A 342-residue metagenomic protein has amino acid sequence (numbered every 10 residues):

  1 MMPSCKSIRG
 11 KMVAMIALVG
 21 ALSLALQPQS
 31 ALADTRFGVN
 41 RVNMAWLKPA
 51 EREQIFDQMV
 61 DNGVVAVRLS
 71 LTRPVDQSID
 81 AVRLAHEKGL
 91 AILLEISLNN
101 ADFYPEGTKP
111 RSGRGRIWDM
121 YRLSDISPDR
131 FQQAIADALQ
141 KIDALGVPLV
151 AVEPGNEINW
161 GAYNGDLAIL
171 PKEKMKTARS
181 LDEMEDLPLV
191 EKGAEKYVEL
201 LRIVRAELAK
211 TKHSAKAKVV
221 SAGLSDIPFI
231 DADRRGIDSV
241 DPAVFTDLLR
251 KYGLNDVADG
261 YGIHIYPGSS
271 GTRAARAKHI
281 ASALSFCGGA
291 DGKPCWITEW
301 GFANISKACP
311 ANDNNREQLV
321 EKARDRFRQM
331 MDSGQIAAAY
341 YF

Functional and structural regions predicted by a protein language model:
V13-Q27: Bacterial N-terminal signal peptides
L32-S70: Boundary/entry segment of secreted carbohydrate-active catalytic domains
F37, P294-F342: Substrate-binding cleft of secreted/luminal carbohydrate-active enzymes
F37-R41, V67-L69, I92-I96, V150-P154 (+4 more regions): Hydrophobic faces of well-ordered beta-strands that scaffold small-molecule active sites in alpha/beta enzyme cores
E95, E185-E317: Noncatalytic carbohydrate-binding groove/subsite architecture in carbohydrate-active enzymes
N100-Q133, W160-V190, I305-N312: Surface-exposed, active-site-proximal loop segments in enzymatic domains
R114-N156, D182-K212, S239-V257, K322-M330: An active-site-proximal structural segment forming one wall of the substrate-binding cleft that immediately precedes
D137-E191, V220-D226, I297, A337-F342: Active-site groove signature of glycoside hydrolases
